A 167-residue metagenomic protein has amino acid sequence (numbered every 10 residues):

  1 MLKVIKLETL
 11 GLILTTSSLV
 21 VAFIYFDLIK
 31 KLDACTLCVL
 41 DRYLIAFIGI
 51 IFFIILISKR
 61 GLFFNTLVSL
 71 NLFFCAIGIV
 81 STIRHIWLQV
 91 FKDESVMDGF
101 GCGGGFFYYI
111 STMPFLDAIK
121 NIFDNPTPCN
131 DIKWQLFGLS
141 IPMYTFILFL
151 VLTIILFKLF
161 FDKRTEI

Functional and structural regions predicted by a protein language model:
L2-I13, I54, S58-I79, I154: Interfacial segments of alpha-helical transmembrane regions
L12-D33, K120: Immediate flanking context of iron-sulfur cluster ligation sites
V21-F26, I77-K92: C-terminal TM-helix exit segments that contain a strictly Trp-centered aromatic cap at the helix terminus
L28-T36, W87, Q135: Membrane-interface helix caps and helix-loop-helix hairpins in membrane proteins
L32-Y43, G99-G101: Non-cytosolic membrane-interface motifs at loop->transmembrane helix junctions
L37-F47, F115-L116, L136-V151: Membrane-interface loop-to-helix entry segments
V90-L139: Extracytosolic (periplasmic/ER-lumenal) interhelical loops and adjacent juxtamembrane/interface segments of multi-pass
N121-I167: A hydrophobic membrane-anchoring alpha-helix module
